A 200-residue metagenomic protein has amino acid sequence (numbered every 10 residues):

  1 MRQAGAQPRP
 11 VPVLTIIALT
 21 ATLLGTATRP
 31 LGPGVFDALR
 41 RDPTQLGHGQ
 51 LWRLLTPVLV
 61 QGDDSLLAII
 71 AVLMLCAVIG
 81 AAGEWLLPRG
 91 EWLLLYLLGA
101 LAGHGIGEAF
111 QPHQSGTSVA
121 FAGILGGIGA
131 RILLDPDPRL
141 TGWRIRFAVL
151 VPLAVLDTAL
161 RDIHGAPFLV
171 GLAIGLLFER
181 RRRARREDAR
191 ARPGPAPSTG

Functional and structural regions predicted by a protein language model:
M1-R9, L153-G200: C-terminal transmembrane module of polytopic alpha-helical membrane proteins
T15-L93, E108-Q114: N-terminal TM1-TM2 helical hairpin plus the immediately adjacent luminal interfacial "cap"
L19-A27, G99-E108, F147-L160: Aromatic-anchored segments of alpha-helical transmembrane domains
C76, L95-G99, G103, P167 (+2 more regions): Alpha-helical transmembrane segments in multi-pass membrane proteins
P88-L97, G116-F121, R139-F147: Cytoplasmic-side transmembrane-helix entry/capping segments in multi-pass membrane proteins
G103, G123-R131, V170-R182: Alpha-helical transmembrane segments and their membrane-interface exit regions
F110-L133, I163: Membrane-interface micro-motifs in multi-pass membrane enzymes
R131-R144, R183-R186: Alpha-helical transmembrane bundle and helix-membrane interface signal in multi-pass integral membrane proteins
